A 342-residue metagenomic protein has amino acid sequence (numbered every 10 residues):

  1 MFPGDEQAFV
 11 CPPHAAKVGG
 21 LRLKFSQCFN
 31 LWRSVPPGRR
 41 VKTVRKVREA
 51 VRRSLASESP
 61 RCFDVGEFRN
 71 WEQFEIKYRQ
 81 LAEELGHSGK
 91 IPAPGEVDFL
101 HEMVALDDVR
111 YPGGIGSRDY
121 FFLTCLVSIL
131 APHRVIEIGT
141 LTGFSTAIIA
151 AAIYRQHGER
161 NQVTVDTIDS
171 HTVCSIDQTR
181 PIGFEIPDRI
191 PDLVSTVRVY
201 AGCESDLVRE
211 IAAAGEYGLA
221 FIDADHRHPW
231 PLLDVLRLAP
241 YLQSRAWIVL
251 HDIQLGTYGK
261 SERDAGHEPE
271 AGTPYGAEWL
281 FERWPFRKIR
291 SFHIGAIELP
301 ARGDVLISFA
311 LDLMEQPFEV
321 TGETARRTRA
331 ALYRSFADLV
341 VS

Functional and structural regions predicted by a protein language model:
F9-A93, S308-S342: Membrane-proximal basic amphipathic "stem/tether" segments
G19, K24, V109-G114, Y120 (+1 more regions): S-adenosylmethionine/decaboxylated-SAM
A50, S54, E84, E102 (+2 more regions): Residues that form generic nucleotide/phosphate-binding pockets
G86-I115: Class I SAM-dependent transferase core
